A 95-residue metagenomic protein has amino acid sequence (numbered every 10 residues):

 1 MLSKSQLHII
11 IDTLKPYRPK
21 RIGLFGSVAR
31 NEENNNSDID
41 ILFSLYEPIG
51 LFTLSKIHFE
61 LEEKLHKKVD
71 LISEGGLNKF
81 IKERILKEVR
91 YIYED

Functional and structural regions predicted by a protein language model:
M1-R21, A29-N35, Y46-D95: Catalytic core of pol beta-like nucleotidyltransferases
L24: Conserved histidines in hydrophobic membrane contexts and catalytic metal-binding motifs
S37-I39: Change "...and in nucleic-acid phosphodiester-cleaving endonucleases..." to "...and in nucleic-acid processing enzymes
L42-S44: Short hydrophobic/aromatic beta-strand micro-patches that form the beta-sheet surface supporting nucleotide- or nucleic
